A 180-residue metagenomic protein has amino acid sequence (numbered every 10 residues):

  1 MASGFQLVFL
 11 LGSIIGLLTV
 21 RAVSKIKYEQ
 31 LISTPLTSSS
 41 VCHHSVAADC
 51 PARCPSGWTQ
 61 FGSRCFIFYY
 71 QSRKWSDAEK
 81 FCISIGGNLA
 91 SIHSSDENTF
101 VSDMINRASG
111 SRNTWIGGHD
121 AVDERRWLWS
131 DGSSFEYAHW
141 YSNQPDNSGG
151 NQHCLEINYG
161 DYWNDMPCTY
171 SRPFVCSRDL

Functional and structural regions predicted by a protein language model:
M1-L180: Extracellular, disulfide-bonded carbohydrate-recognition/adhesion ectodomains, dominated by C-type lectin-like domains
